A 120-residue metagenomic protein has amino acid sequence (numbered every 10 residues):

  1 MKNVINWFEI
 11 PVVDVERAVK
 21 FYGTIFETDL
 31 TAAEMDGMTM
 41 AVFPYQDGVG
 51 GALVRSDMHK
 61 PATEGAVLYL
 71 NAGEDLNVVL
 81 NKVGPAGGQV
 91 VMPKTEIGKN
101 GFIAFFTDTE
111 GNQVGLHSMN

Functional and structural regions predicted by a protein language model:
M1-V19, A66-L68, M119-N120: N-terminal beta-strand motif that seeds the catalytic metal site of vicinal oxygen chelate
I5, G48-G51, G65-V67, G101: Structural motif
W7-Y45: N-terminal first-folded block
V15, L70-E110: Vicinal oxygen chelate
D29-E64, Q113-S118: Conserved short beta-strand elements that form part of the metal-binding/catalytic scaffold of enzyme active sites
T39-A41, A66, N100-A104: Short beta-strand micro-motifs in enzyme catalytic cores
L53-D57, E74, M92-T95, N120: Short, well-ordered turn and helix-capping elements at secondary-structure junctions
